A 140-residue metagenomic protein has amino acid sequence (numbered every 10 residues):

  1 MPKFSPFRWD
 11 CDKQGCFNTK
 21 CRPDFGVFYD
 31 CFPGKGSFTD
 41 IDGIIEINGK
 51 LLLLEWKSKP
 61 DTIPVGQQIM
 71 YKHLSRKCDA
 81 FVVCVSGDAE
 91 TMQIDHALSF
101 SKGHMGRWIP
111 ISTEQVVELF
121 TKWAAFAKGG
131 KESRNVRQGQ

Functional and structural regions predicted by a protein language model:
M1-P2, Q140: Intrinsically disordered, low-complexity and often Lys/Arg-enriched segments
P2, W9-I47: Active-site metal-binding core of divalent-cation-utilizing nuclease and nuclease-like domains
F4-P6, C31-F38, S58-H104: Catalytic cores of nucleic-acid endonucleases
D10-F25, D88-Q140: Domain-level recognition of nuclease-like catalytic cores that cleave nucleotide substrates
G43-I45, G49-K59: Conserved catalytic cores of phosphodiester-cleaving nucleases, focusing on short active-site segments
E46, L74-K77, F126: Alpha-helix C-cap/termination motif
